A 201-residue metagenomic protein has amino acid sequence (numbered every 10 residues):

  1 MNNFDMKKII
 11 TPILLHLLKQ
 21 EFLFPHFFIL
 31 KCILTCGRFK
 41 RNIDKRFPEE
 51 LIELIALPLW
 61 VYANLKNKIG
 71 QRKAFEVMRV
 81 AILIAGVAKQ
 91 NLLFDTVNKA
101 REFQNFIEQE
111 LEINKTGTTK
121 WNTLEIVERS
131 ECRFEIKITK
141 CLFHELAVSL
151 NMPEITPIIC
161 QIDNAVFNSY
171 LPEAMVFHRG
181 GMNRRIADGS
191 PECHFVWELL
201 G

Functional and structural regions predicted by a protein language model:
M1-C132, L142, A147-I159, M175-S190 (+1 more regions): N-terminal accessory segment detector
W60, I162-Y170: Amphipathic alpha-helical segments that form well-ordered structural scaffolds and often line/cohere around active
P191-V196: Short, electropositive alpha-helical surface patch
